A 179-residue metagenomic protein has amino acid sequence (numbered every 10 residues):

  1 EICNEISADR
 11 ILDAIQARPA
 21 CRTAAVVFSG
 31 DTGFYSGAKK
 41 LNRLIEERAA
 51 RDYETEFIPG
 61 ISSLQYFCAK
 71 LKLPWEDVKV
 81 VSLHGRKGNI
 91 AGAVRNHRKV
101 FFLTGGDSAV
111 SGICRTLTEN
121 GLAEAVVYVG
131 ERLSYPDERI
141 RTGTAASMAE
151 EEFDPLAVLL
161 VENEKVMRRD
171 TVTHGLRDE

Functional and structural regions predicted by a protein language model:
E1-I11, I61-S63, K79-K87, G105-D107 (+1 more regions): Short, acidic/turn-prone active-site loops that include or flank metal/cofactor- and phosphate-binding residues
E1-T55, E179: Class I S-adenosyl-L-methionine
R10-P19, I90-V94, S147-E151: Short amphipathic alpha-helix with an adjacent loop that forms part of the alpha/beta core around
I15-Q16, K39-R43, K70-L73, R115-L117 (+1 more regions): Short, glycine/charged-enriched secondary-structure capping and boundary segments
T23-A24, N96-E179: A contiguous loop/helix-start segment that scaffolds small-molecule binding in enzyme catalytic cores
G33-R98, E150: Class I SAM-dependent methyltransferase SAM-binding "motif I" and its flanking Rossmann-like core
